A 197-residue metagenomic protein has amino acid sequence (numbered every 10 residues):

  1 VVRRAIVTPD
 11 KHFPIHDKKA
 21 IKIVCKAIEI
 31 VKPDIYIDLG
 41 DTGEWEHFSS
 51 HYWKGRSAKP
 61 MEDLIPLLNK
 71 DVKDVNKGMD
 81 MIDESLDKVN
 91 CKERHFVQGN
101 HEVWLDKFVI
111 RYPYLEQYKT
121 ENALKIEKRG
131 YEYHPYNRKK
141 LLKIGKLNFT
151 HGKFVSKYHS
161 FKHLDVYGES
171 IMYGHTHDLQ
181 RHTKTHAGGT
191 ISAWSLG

Functional and structural regions predicted by a protein language model:
V1-K18: Mobile, glycine- and charge-enriched loop segments and immediately flanking short secondary-structure elements within
V2, P33, C91, K143 (+1 more regions): Alpha-helical hydrophobic/aromatic positions enriched in membrane-embedded helices and signal peptides
P9-H12, G40-E44, N100-E102, G152-F154 (+2 more regions): Active-site metal-binding loops of divalent metal-dependent hydrolases
F13-E127: Core catalytic region of metal-dependent phosphoesterases/phosphodiesterases, especially metallo-beta-lactamase-like
I35-L39, N90-Q98, P135, F149-H151 (+2 more regions): A structural signal for short, well-ordered beta-strand segments and their strand-loop junctions that often border
M61-P66, F108-G168: Active-site-proximal segments of metal-dependent phosphoesterases and phosphodiesterases across multiple
K146-G197: Conserved beta-sheet core of the metallophosphoesterase superfamily
